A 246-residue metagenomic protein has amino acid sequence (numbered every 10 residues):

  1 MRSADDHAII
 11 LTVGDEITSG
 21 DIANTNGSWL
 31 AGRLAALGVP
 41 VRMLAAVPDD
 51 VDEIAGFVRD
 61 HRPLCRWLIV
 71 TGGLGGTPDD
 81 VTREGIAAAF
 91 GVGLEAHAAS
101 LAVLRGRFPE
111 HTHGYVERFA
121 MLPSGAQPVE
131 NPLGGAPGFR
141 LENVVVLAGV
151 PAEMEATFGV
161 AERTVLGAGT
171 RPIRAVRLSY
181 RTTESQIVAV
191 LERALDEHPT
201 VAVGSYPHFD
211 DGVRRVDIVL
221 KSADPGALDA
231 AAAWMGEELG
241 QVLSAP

Functional and structural regions predicted by a protein language model:
S3-I9: Extreme N-terminal starter segment of soluble prokaryotic enzymes
L11-D15, A36-G38: Gly-rich Lys/Arg/Thr-decorated short loops/hinges at beta-loop-alpha junctions or inter-strand turns that position
V13-D15, V70-P78, G149, Y206 (+1 more regions): Glycine-rich beta-strand-to-loop/alpha-helix junction loops that act as flexible
I17-N26: Glycine- and acidic-residue-enriched helix-capping/strand-helix junction motifs
T25-T71, G75-V81, G85-A88: N-terminal small/polar loop signature for handling phosphorylated ligands or for N-terminal nucleophile
G56, D80-A168: Proline/glycine-rich low-complexity loops and linkers
N143-E238: An accessory alpha-helical subdomain
E237-P246: Conserved short beta-strand edge segments in small beta-sheet-based binding/regulatory domains
